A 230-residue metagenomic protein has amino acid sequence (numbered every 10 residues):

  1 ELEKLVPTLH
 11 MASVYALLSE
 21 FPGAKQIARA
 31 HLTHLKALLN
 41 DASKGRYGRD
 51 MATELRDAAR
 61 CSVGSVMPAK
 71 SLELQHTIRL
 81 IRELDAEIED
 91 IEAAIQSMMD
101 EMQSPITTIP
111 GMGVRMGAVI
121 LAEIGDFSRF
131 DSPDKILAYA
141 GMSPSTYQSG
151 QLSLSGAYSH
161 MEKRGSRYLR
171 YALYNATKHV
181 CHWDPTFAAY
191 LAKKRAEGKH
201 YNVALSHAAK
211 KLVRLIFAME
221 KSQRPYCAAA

Functional and structural regions predicted by a protein language model:
E1-A230: A detector of single, family-specific signature residues that are central to catalytic or substrate-handling motifs
